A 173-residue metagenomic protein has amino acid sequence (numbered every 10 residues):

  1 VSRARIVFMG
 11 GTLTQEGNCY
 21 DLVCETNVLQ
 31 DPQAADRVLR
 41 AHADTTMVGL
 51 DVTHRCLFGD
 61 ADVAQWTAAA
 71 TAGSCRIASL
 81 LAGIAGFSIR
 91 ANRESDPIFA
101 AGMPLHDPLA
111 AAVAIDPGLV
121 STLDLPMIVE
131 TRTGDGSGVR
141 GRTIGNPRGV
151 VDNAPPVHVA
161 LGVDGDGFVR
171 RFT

Functional and structural regions predicted by a protein language model:
V1-H54, D60: Active-site histidine-anchored catalytic micro-motif
L29, V48-T173: Conformational coupling and interaction surfaces
